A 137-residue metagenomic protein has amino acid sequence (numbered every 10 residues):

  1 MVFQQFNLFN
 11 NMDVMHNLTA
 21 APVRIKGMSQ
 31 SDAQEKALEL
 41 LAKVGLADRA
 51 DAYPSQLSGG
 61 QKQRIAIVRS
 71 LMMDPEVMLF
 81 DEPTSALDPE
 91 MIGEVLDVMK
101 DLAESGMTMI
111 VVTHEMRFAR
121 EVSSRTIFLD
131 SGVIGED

Functional and structural regions predicted by a protein language model:
M1-D137: ABC family nucleotide-binding domain
